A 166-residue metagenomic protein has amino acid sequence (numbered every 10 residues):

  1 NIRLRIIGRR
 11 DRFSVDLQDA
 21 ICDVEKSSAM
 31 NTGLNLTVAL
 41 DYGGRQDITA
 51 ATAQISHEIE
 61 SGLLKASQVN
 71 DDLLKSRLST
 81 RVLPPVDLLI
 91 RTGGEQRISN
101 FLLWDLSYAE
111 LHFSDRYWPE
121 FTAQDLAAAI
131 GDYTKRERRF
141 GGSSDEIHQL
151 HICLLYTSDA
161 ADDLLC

Functional and structural regions predicted by a protein language model:
N1-S158: Flexible, compositionally biased loop and terminal segments
Y156-C166: Single conserved hydrophobic/aromatic residue that forms the stacking wall/gate of nucleotide- or nucleobase-binding
